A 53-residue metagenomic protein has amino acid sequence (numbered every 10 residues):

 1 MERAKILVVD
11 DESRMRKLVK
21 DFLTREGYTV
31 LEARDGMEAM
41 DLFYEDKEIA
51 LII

Functional and structural regions predicted by a protein language model:
E2-R3: Phosphate-coordination loops involved in phosphoryl transfer and adenosine-cofactor binding
L7, E32-L51: Acidic, metal-coordinating helix/loop segments flanking the phosphotransfer/catalytic sites of two-component signaling
V8-V9, V19: Intrinsically disordered, low-complexity peptide-like regions
D10-D11, T24: Short, flexible segments with low predicted structural confidence
E12-R16: Short acidic/polar segment at the start of the alpha1 helix of CheY-like receiver
K17-R25: Charged docking surfaces used in two-component/phosphorelay signaling
E26-V30: A generic structural motif
